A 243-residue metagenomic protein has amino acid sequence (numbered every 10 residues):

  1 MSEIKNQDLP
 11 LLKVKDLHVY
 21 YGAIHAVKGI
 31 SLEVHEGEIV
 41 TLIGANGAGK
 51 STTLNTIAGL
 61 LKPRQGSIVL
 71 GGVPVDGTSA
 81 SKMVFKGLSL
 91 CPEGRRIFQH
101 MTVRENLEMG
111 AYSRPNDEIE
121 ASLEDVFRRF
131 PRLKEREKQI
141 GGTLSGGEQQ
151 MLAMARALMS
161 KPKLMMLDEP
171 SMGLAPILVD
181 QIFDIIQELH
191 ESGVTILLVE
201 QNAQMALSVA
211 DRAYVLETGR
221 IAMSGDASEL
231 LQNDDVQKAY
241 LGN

Functional and structural regions predicted by a protein language model:
S2-N243: Glycine-rich phosphate-binding loops of nucleotide-dependent enzymes
